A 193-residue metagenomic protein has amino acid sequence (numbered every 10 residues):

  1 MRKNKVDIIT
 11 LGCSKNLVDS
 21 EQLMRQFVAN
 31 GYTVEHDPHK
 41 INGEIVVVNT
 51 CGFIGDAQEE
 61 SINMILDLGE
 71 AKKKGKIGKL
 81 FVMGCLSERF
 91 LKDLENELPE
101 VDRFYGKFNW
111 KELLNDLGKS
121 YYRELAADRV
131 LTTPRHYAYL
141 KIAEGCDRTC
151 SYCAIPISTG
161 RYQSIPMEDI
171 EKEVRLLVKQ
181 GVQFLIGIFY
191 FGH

Functional and structural regions predicted by a protein language model:
M1-F191: Proteins enriched for Cys/Gly/acidic motifs involved in redox and nucleic-acid/cofactor modification
